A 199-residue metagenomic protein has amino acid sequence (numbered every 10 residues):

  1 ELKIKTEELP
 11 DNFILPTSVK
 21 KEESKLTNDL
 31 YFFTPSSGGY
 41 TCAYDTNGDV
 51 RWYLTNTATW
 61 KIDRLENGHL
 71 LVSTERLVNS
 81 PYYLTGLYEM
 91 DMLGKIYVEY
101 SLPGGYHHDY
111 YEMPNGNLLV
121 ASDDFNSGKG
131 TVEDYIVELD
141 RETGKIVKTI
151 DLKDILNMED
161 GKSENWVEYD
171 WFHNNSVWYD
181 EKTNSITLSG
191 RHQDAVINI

Functional and structural regions predicted by a protein language model:
L2-I199: Histidine-/acidic-rich catalytic cores in large beta-rich domains
